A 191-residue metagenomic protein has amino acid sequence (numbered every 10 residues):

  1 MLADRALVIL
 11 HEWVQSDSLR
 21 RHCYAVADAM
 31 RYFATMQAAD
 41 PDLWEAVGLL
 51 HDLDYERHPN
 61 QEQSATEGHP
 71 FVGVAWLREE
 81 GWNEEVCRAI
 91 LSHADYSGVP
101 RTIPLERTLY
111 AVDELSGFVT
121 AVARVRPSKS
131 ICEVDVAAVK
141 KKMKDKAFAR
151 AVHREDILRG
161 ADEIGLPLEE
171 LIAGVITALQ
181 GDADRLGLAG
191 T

Functional and structural regions predicted by a protein language model:
M1, R21-A25, G68, E85 (+4 more regions): Conserved active-site and cofactor/substrate-binding residues in soluble primary-metabolism enzymes
M1-T66: Acidic/His-rich, divalent-metal-binding segments that scaffold phosphate/diphosphate chemistry
R5-I9, V72, E85, A138 (+2 more regions): Exposed alpha-helical structural elements
L7, H11, Y24-A27, R31 (+5 more regions): Predominant activation on well-ordered alpha-helical scaffold segments within soluble catalytic domains
W13-D17, A29-Q37, L53-E56, E80 (+4 more regions): Change "in soluble alpha/beta enzymes" to "in soluble alpha/beta proteins
V14, A138-A189: C-terminal binding/interaction regions
L19, A39, K129, F148 (+1 more regions): Alpha-helix boundary/capping and short turn/kink residues
A39-K146, L158: Divalent metal-dependent catalytic cores for phosphoryl transfer on phosphate-bearing substrates
